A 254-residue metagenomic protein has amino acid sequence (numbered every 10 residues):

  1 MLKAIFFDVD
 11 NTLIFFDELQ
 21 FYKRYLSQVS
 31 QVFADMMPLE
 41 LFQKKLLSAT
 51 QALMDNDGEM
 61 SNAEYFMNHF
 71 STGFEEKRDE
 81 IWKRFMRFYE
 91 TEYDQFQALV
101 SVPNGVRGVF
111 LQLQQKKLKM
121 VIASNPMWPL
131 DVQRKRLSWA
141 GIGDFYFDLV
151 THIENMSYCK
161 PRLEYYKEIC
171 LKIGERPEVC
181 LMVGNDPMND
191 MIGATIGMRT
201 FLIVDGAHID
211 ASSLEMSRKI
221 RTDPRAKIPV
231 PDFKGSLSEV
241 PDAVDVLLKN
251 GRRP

Functional and structural regions predicted by a protein language model:
M1-I5, L111, M127-W128, R134-P254: Asp-based, Mg2+/Mn2+-dependent phosphohydrolase catalytic module
M1-K45: Active-site neighborhood of HAD-like aspartate-dependent phosphohydrolases
E18-F21, Y25, V102, V132-Q133 (+1 more regions): Residues at alpha-helix caps and immediate loop-helix transition turns in enzyme cores, especially N- and C-cap
Y22-S30, L46-T50, M67, F85-Y93 (+1 more regions): Hydrophobic alpha-helical core bundles mediating ligand binding, dimerization, or RNAP-core interactions
L47-E90: A metal-dependent, Asp-based hydrolase signature
E64, E80-K83, E90-V121: Short, acidic loop-to-helix structural element flanking the phosphoryl-transfer center in phosphate-processing enzymes
F96-V100, P129, S157: Short, flexible loop segments at the rims of nucleotide/cofactor-binding pockets, characterized by
A123-N125: A cross-family glycoside hydrolase active-site/sugar-binding cleft signature
